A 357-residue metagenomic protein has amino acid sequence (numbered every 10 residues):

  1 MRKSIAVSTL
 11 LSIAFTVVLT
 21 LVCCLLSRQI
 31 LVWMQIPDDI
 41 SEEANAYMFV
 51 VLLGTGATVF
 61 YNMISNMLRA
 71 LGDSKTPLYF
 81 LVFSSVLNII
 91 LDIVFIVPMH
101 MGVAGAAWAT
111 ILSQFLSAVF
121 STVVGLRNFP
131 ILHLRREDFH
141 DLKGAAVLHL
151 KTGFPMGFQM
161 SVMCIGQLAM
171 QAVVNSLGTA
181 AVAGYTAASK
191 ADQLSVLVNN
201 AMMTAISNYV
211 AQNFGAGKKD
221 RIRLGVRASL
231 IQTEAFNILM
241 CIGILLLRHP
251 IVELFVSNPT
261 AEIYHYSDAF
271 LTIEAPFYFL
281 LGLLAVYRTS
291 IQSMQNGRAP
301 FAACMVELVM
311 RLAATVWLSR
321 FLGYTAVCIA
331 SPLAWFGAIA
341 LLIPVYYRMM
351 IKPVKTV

Functional and structural regions predicted by a protein language model:
M1-G56, P98-F154, V210-F277, L318-V357: Short alpha-helical transmembrane segments in multi-pass integral membrane proteins
M1-L21, T58-P77, G184-I242, L246-R248 (+2 more regions): Small-residue-rich hydrophobic transmembrane alpha-helices
L21, M63-M67, V86-V94, T122 (+6 more regions): Alpha-helical transmembrane segments of multipass membrane proteins
I30, L91, I165-G178, I206 (+2 more regions): Hydrophobic/aromatic end-of-helix segments at the C-terminal termini of transmembrane alpha-helices
P37, D73-S74, G102, G178 (+2 more regions): Short loop-to-helix capping motifs
V50, Y61, S84, S113-S117 (+3 more regions): Transmembrane helical elements of multi-pass membrane transporters/channels
V50-R69, P77-S85, A106-S121, N200-M203 (+3 more regions): Short runs within selected transmembrane alpha-helices of multi-pass transporters and secretion channels
